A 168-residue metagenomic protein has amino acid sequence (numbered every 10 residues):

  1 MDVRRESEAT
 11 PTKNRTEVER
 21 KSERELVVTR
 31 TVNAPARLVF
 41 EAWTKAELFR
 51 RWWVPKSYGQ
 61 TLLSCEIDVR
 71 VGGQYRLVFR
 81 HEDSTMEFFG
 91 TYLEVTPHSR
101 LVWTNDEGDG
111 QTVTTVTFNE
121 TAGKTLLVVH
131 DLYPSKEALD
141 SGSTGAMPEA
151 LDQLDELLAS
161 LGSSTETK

Functional and structural regions predicted by a protein language model:
M1-G59: Hydrophobic ligand-binding cavity/cleft-lining segments
M1-P11, L132-K168: A conserved amphipathic terminal alpha-helix motif
E25, R100-E149: Beta-strand/loop substructures that line and gate deep hydrophobic ligand-binding cavities in soluble
V27-V28, E47-T85, T167-K168: Short beta-edge strand/loop motif at the mouth of beta-sheet-based domains
R30, S64-I67, F88-E94, N105 (+1 more regions): Hydrophobic/aromatic beta-strand elements that line small-molecule binding cavities or substrate pockets in beta-rich
A36, G72, F89, H98 (+1 more regions): Conserved beta-strand residues within beta-sheet cores
V39, F49, Y75, Y92 (+4 more regions): Hydrophobic pocket/interface hotspot
W43, W53, F79, N105-E107 (+1 more regions): Short, flexible helix/strand-to-coil boundary loops that buttress conserved ligand/catalytic motifs in alpha/beta
